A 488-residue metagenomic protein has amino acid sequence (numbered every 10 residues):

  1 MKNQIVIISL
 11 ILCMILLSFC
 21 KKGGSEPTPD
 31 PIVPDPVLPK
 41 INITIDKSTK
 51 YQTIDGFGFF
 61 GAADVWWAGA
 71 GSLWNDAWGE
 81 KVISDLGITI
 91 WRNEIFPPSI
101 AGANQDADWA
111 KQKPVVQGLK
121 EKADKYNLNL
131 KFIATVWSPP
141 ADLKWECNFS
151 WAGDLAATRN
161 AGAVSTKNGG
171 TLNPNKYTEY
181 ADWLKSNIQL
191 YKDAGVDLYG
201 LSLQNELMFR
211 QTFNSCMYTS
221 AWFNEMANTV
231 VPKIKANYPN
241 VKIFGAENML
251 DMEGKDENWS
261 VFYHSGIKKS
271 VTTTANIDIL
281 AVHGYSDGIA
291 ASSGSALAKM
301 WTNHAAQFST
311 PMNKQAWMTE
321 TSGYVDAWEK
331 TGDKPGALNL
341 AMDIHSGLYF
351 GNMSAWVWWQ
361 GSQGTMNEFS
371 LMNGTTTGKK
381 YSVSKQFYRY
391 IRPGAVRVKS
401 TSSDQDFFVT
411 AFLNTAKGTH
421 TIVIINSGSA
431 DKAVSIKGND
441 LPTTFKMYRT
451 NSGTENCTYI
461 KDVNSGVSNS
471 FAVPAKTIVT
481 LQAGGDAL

Functional and structural regions predicted by a protein language model:
M1-S18: Sec-dependent bacterial lipoprotein signal peptides
L16-K40: Bacterial Sec-dependent N-terminal signal peptides
K40-Y199, L203, Q211, Y218-N224 (+1 more regions): N-terminal catalytic cores of secreted or lumenal carbohydrate-active enzymes
T53-G61, G87-I95, K131-V136, Y199-L203 (+6 more regions): Structural recognition of the beta-strand scaffold that forms the well-ordered cores of secreted hydrolase catalytic
Y177, N214-D343: Noncatalytic carbohydrate-binding groove/subsite architecture in carbohydrate-active enzymes
Q315-R389, V398-S402: Aromatic/acidic polysaccharide-binding cleft in carbohydrate-active enzymes
S403-T443, K476: Carbohydrate-binding surface patches
K461-L488: C-terminal beta-strand-rich structural cap/linker in extracellular carbohydrate-active enzymes
